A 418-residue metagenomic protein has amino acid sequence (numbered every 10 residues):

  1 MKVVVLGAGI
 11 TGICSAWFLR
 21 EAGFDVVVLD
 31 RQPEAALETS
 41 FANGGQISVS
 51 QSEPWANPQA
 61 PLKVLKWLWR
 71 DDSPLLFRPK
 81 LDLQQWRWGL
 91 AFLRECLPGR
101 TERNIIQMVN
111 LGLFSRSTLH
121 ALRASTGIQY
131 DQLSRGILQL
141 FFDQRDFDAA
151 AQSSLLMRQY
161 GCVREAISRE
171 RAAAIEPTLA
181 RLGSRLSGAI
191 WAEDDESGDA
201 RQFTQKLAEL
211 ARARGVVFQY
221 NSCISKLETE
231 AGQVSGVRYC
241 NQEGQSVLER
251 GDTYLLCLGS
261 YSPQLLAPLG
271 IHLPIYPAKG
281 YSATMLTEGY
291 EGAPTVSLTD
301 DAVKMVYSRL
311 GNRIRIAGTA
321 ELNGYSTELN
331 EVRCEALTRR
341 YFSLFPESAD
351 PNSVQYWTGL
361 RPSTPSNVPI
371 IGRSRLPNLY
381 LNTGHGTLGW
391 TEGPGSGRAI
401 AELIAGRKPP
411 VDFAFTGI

Functional and structural regions predicted by a protein language model:
K2-V28: N-terminal Rossmann-like FAD-binding beta1-loop-alpha1 element of flavoenzymes
G9-I10, S260, T387: Residue-level detector of alpha-helix initiation sites
E21-F41: Glycine-rich FAD pyrophosphate-binding loop
Q32, A166, L179, T229-E230 (+1 more regions): C-terminal lid/capping helical subdomain adjacent to the catalytic/cofactor pocket in oxidative enzymes
N43-Q51, W55-E95, A180, I224-V234 (+1 more regions): Active-site substrate-recognition segment that forms the wall of the catalytic cavity or substrate channel
W86-L210: Rossmann-like flavin
I167-R171, I175, Y220-S235: A conserved short coil-to-beta-strand element within the FAD-binding core of flavoproteins
